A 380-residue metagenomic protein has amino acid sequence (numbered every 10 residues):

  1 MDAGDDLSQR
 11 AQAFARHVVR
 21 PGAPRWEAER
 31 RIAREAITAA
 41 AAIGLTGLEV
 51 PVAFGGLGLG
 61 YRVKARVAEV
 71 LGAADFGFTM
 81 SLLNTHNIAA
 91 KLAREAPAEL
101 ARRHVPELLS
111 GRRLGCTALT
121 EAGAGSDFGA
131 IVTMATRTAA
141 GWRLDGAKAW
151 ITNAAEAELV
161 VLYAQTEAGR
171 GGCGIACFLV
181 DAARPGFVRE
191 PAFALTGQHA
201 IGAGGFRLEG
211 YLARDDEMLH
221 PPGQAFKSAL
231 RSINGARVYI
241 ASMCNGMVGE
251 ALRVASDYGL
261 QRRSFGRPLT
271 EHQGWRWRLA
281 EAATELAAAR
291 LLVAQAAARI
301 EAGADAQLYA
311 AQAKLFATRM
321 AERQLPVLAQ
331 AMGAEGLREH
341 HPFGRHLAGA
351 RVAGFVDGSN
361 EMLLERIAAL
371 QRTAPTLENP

Functional and structural regions predicted by a protein language model:
D2, L7, A73, R189-A287 (+2 more regions): Glycine-rich beta->alpha junctions and the first turn(s) of the following alpha-helix
R20-A28, R263-R267, A283-F316, A329-L337: C-terminal helix-coil-helix/basic helical segment that borders enzyme active sites and/or dimer interfaces and provides
A42-R112, N153-L159, I300, G349: Internal helix-loop-helix
A73, T85, A124, A149-A154 (+2 more regions): Glycine-rich phosphate/pyrophosphate-binding beta-alpha loops
N87, M332-P380: Glycine-rich phosphate/cofactor-binding loops in nucleotide/flavin-utilizing enzymes
G111-T120: A short, Trp-centered hydrophobic/proline-enriched beta-strand micro-motif
T133-T136: A structural signal for short hydrophobic beta-strand segments in well-ordered beta-sheet cores
D145-R189: A short core secondary-structure module
